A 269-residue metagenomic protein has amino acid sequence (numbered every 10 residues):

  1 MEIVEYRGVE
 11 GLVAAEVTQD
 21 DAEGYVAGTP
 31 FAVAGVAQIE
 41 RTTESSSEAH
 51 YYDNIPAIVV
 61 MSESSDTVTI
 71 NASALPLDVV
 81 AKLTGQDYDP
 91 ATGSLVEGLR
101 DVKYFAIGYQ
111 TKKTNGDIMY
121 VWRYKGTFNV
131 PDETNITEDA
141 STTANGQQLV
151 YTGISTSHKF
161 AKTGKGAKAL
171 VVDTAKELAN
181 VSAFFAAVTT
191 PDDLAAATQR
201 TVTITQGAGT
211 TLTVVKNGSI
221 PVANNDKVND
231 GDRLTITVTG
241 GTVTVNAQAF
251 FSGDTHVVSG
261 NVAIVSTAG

Functional and structural regions predicted by a protein language model:
M1-E40: Polar/acidic, low-complexity leader/linker segments enriched in S/T/G and N/D
I55-V79, T143-T156: Oligomerization/assembly interface segments of phage tail-like spikes and tubes
G98-I136: Short helix-loop boundary/capping segments
K125-N129, G207-T213, G218, G241 (+1 more regions): Small-residue (G/S/T/A) turn/hinge positions that recur once per unit in extracellular repeat modules
P131-T198: Mixed-charge, glycine-accented linear interaction segment located at domain edges/termini
Q199-K227: Conserved N-terminal submotifs of small, disulfide-stabilized extracellular modules
I204, H256-G269: Conserved "repeat-terminator" motif of extracellular CCP/Sushi domains
R233-S259: Surface-exposed interfaces of beta-sheet-rich extracellular modules
